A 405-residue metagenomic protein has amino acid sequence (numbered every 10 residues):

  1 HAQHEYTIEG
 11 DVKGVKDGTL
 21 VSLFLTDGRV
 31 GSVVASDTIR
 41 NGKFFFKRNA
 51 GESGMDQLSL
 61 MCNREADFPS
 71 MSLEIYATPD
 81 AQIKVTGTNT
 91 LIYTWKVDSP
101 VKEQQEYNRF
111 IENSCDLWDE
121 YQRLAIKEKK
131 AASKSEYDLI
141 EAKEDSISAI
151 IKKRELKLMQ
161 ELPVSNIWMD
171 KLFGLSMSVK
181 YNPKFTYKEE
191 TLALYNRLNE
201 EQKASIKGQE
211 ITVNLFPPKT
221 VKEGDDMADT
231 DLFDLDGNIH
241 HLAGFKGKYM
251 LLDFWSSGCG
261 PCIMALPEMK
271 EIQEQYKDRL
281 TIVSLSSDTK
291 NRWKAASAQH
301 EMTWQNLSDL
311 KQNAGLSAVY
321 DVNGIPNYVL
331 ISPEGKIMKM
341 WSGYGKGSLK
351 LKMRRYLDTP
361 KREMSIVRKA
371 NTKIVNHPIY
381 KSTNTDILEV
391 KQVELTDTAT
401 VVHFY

Functional and structural regions predicted by a protein language model:
A2-K153: A non-transmembrane, solvent-exposed segment enriched in polar/low-complexity residues
A142-K143, V179-K188: Short coil/turn connectors between adjacent alpha-helices in alpha-solenoid helical repeat scaffolds
L162-K180, Q209: Amphipathic alpha-helical repeat scaffolds of TPR domains
T186-R197, D226-D229: Alpha-helical repeat scaffolds
Q209-L242, L351-D397: N-terminal "domain-start" segment that seeds a small globular fold
K246-E271, F404-Y405: Conserved redox-active cysteine motifs that mediate thiol-disulfide chemistry, especially di-cysteine Cys-X(1-2)-Cys
I263-E301, K311-A318, L351-K352: Structural microenvironment flanking redox-active thiols in thiol-disulfide oxidoreductases
H300-M302, D309-R354: Thiol/disulfide oxidoreductase modules built on the thioredoxin-like
